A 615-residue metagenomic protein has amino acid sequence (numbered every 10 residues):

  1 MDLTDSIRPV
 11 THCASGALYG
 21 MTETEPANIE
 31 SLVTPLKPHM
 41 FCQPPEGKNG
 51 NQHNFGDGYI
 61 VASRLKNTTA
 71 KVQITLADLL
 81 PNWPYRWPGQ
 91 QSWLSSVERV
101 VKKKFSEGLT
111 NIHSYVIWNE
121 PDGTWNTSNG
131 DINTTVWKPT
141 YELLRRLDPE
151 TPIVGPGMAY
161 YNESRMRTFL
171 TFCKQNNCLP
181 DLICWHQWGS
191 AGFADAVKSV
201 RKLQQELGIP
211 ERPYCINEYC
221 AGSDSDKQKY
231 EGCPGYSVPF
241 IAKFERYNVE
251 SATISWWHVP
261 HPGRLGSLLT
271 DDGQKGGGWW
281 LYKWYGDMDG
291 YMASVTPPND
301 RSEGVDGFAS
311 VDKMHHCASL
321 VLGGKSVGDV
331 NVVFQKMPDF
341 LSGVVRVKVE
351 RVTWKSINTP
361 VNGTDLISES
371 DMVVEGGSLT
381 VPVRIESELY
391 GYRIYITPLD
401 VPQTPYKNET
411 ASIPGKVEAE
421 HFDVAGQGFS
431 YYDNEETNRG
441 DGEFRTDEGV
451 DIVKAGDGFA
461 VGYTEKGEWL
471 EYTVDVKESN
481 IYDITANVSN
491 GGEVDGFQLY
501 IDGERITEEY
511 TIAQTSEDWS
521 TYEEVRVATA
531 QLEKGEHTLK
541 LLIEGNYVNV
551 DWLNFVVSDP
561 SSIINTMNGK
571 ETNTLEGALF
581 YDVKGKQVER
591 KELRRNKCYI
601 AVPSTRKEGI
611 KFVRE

Functional and structural regions predicted by a protein language model:
M1-S114, T135-G155, I209, R246 (+2 more regions): Non-catalytic accessory regions flanking glycosidase/transglycosidase catalytic cores in CAZymes
Y19, Q43, I117, G155-P156 (+3 more regions): Conserved beta-strand positions
T24, N82-L203, S223-P239, L268-L269 (+1 more regions): Active-site cleft segment of glycoside hydrolase catalytic domains centered on the general acid/base Glu
W188-P262, T270-M288, P338: Catalytic-core region of carbohydrate-active enzymes that cleave or remodel glycosidic bonds
G343, N480, G535, R595-Y599: A glycine-anchored, Pro-Gly-centered beta-turn/N-cap motif
W354, L399-P560: Extracytoplasmic
G391-I396, L539-L541, Y599-P603: Short, aromatic- and glycine-rich surface loops/edge beta-strands on solvent-exposed regions
D559-E615: C-terminal outer-membrane/trafficking sorting elements
